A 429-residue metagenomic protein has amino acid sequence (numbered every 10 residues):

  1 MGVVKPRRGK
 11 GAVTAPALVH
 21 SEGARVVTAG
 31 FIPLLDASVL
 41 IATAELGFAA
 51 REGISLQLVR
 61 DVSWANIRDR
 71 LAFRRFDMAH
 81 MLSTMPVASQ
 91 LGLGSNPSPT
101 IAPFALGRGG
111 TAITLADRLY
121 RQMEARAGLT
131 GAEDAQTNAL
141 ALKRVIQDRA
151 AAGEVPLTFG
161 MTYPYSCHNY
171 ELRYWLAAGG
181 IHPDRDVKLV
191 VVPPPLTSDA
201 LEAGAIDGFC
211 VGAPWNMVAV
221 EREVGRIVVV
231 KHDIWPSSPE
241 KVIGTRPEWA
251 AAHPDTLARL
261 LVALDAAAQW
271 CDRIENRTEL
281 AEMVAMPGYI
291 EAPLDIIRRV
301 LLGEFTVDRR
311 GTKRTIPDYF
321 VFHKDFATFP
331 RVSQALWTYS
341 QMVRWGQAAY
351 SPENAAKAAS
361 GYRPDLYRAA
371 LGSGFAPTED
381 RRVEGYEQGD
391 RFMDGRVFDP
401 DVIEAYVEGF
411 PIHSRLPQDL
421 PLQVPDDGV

Functional and structural regions predicted by a protein language model:
G2, L336-V429: Conserved C-terminal helix/tail region of periplasmic/extracytoplasmic solute-binding proteins
G2-R7, G11-D184, D207-A219, V224-S237: Short, glycine-/small- and polar/acidic-enriched structural segments that line small-molecule recognition paths
D77, V187, V191-I227, R246 (+2 more regions): Ligand-binding pocket segment of bilobal, Venus flytrap-like solute-binding proteins
I113-T114, V242-T245, W249-A251: Short glycine- and hydrophobic/aromatic-rich loop-to-beta-strand nucleating segment in the catalytic cores
H182-V187, A251-R259: Inter-helical turn/loop segments and adjacent helix faces that build the functional surface of alpha-helical bundle
S237-S238, E279: Short gly/pro-enriched beta-turn/loop segments at secondary-structure junctions
P254-Y362: Secondary-structure end/capping motifs
